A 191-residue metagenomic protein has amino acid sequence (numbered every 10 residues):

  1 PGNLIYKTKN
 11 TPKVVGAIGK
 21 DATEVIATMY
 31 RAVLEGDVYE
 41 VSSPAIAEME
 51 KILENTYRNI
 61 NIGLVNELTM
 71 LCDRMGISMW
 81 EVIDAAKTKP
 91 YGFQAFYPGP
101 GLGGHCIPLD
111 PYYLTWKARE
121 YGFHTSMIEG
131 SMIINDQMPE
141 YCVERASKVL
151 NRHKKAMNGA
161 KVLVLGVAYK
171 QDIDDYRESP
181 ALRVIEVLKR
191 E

Functional and structural regions predicted by a protein language model:
P1-E191: Structural/interface elements that position substrates and couple domains in central-metabolism enzymes
